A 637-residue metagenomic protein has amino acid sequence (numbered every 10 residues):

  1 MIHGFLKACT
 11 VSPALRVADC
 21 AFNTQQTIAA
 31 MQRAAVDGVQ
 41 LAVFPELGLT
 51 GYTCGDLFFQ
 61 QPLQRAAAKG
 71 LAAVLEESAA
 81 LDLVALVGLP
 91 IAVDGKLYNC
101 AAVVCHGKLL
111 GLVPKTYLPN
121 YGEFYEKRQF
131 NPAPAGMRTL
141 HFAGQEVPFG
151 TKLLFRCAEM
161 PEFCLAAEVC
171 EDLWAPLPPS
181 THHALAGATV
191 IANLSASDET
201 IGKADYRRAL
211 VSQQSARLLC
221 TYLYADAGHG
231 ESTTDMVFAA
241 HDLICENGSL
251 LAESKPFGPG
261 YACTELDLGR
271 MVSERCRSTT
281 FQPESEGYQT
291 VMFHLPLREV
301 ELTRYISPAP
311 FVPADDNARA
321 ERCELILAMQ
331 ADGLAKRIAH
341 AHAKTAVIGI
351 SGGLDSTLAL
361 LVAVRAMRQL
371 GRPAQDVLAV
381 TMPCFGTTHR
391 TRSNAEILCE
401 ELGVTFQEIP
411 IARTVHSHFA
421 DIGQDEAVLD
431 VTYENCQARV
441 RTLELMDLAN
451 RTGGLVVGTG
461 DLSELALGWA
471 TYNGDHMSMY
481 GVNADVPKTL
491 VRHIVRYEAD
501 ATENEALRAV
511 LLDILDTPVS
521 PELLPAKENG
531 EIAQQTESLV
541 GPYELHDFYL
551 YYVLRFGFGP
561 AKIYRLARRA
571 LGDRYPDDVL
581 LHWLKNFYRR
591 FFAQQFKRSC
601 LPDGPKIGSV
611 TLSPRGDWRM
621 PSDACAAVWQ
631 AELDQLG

Functional and structural regions predicted by a protein language model:
M1-V347, R365-A374, E401, F406: Enzyme catalytic cores with a strong preference for nitrogen-chemistry domains
L6-K7, N23, P161-F163, C220 (+5 more regions): ATP/NTP-dependent adenylation/nucleotidyl-transfer catalytic domains that generate, transfer, or process NMP-activated
